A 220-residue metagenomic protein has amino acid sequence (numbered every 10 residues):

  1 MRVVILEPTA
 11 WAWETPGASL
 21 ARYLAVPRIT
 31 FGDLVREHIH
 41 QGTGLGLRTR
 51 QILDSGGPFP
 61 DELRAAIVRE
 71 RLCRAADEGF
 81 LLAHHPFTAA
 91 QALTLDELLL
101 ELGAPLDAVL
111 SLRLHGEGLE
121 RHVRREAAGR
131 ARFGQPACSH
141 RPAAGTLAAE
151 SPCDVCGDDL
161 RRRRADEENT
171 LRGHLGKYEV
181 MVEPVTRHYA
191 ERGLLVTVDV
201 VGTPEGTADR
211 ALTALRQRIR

Functional and structural regions predicted by a protein language model:
M1-R220: Glycine-rich phosphate-binding loop of ATP-dependent small-molecule kinases
